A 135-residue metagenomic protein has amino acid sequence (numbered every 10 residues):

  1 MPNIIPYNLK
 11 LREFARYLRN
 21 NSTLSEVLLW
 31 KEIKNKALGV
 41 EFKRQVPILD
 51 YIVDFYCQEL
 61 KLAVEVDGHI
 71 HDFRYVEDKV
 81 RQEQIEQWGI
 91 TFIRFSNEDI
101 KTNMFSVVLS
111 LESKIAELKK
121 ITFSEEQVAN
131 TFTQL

Functional and structural regions predicted by a protein language model:
M1-L38, L118-L135: Solvent-exposed, charged helical/coil patches that constitute nucleic-acid or partner-interaction surfaces
L18, L28, R44-K114: Basic, amphipathic alpha-helical patches used to engage nucleic acids or provide basic targeting signals, exemplified
E41: Short, flexible loop segments at the rims of nucleotide/cofactor-binding pockets, characterized by
